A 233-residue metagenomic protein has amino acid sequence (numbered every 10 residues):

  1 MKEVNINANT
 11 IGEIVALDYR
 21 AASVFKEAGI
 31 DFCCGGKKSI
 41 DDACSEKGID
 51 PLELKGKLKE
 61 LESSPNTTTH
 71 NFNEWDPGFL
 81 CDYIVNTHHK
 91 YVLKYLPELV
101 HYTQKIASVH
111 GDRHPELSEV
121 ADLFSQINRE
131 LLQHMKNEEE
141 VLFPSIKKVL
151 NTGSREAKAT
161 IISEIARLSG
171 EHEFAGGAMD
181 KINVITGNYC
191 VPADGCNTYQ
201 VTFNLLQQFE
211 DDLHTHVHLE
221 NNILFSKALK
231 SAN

Functional and structural regions predicted by a protein language model:
M1-N233: Small-residue-biased structural context
